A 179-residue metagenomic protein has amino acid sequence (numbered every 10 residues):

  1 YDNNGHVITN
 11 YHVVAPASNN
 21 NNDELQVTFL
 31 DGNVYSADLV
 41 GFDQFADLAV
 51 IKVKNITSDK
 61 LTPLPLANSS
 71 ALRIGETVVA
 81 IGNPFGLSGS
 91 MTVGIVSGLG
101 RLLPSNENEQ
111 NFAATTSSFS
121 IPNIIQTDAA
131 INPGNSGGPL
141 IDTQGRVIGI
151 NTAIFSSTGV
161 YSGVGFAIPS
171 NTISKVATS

Functional and structural regions predicted by a protein language model:
Y1-S179: Serine-dependent protease modules
